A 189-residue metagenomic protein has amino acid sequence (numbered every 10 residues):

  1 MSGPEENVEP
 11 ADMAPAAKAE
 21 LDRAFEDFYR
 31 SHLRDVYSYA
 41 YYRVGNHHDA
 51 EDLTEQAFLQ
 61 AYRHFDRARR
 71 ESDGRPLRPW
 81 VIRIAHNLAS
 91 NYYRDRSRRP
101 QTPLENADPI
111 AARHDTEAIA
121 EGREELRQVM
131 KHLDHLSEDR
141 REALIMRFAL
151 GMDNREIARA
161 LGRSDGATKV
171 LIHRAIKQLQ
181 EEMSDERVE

Functional and structural regions predicted by a protein language model:
S2-A11, R99-L126, D153: Internal acidic/polar
M13-S38, Y62: A short, charge-rich alpha-helical start-of-domain segment used by transcription regulators
A17-A19, H47, F58-P76, D95-S97: Sigma70-family region 2
L33, Y37, F58, S137 (+2 more regions): C-terminal flanking helix
D52-L59, R63, R75-N87: Structural recognition of an alpha-helix C-terminal capping motif at a helix-to-coil junction
D66-R67, I82-L104, G122, Q180: Arg/Lys-rich amphipathic alpha helix in sigma70-family domain 2
H86, S90, R155, R159-D185: DNA-recognition helix of helix-turn-helix
A143-R147: A short pre-motif secondary-structure segment
